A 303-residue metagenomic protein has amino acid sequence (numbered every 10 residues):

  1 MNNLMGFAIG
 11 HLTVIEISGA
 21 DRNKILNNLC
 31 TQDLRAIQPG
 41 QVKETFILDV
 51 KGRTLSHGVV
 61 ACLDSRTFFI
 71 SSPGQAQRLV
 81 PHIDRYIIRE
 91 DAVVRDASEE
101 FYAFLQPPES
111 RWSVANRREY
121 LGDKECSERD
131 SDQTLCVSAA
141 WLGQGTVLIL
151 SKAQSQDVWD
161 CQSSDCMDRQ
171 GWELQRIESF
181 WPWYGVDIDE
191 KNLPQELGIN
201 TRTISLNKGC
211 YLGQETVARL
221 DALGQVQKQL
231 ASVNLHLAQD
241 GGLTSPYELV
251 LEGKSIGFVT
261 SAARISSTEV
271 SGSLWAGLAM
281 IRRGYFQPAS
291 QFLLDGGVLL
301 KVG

Functional and structural regions predicted by a protein language model:
M1-H57, A61: Acidic, proline/glycine-enriched N-terminal capping motif
M5-V14, V59-P182: Acidic, low-complexity central loop/insert segments
S18, S72, S151-K152, H236 (+1 more regions): Solvent-exposed residues in well-ordered beta-strands and their adjoining turns, especially edge/terminal strands
G19, P108, G213: Short, conserved phosphate/pyrophosphate- and ester-handling motifs at nucleotide-, phospho-/glycolipid
N27-R35, Q75, P81-R89, A222 (+2 more regions): Short, intrinsically disordered, mixed-charge
D49-S65, N234-G242, R283-G284: Active-site beta-strand->loop segment that positions catalytic residues and contacts the acyl thioester
Q175, N192, G198-I204, L212-Q214 (+1 more regions): Glycine-rich, small/acidic residue-mixed loop/short-helix segments
